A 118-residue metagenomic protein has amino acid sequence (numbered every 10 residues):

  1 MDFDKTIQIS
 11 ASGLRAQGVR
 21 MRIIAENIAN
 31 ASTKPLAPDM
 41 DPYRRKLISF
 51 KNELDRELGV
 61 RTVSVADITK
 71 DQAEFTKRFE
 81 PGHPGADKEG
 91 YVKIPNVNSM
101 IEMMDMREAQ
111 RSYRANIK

Functional and structural regions predicted by a protein language model:
M1-K118: Amphipathic alpha-helical polymerization modules
